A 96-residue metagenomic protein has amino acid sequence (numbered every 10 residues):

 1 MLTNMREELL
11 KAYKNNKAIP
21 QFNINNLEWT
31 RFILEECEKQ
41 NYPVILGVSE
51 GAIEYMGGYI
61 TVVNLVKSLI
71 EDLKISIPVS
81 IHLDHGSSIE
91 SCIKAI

Functional and structural regions predicted by a protein language model:
M1-Q21, K67: N-terminal amphipathic alpha-helix/helix-capping segment at the start of soluble metabolic enzymes
R6-E7, W29, I53-I96: N-terminal active-site wall of soluble small-molecule enzyme domains
N16-A18, G51-M56: Glycine-rich tight-turn/loop motif centered on a GG-T
A18-I24, V44-V48, V79-H85: Hydrophobic faces of well-ordered beta-strands that scaffold small-molecule active sites in alpha/beta enzyme cores
